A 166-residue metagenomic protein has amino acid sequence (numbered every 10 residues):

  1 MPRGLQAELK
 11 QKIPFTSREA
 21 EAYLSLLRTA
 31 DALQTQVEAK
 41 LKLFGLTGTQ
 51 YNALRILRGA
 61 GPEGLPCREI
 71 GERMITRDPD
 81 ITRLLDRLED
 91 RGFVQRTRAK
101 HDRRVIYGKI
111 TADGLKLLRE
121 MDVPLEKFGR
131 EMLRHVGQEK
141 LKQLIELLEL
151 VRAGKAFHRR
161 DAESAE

Functional and structural regions predicted by a protein language model:
M1-F44: N-terminal leader segment of winged-helix/HTH proteins
Y23, L27, D31, I75 (+3 more regions): Short amphipathic alpha-helical segments with heptad-repeat character
L27, D31, T35-R77: N-terminal helix-turn-helix DNA-binding core of bacterial DNA-binding proteins
G48, P62-Y107: Canonical helix-turn-helix DNA-binding module
R55, R83, E146: DNA-binding alpha-helical recognition surfaces that contact promoter or target DNA
D86-E146: Charged, amphipathic alpha-helical coiled-coil/dimerization segments
R159-E166: Short, low-complexity, charge-dense intrinsically disordered segments
